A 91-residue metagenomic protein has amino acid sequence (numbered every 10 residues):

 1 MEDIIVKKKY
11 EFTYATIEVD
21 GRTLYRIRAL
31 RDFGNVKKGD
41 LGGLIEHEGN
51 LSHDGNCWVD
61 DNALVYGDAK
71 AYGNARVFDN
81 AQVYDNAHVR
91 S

Functional and structural regions predicted by a protein language model:
M1-N56: Terminal amphipathic alpha-helical/low-complexity segments used for targeting or macromolecular assembly
S52-S91: A detector of tandem-repeat and repeat-rich interaction/domain scaffolds
